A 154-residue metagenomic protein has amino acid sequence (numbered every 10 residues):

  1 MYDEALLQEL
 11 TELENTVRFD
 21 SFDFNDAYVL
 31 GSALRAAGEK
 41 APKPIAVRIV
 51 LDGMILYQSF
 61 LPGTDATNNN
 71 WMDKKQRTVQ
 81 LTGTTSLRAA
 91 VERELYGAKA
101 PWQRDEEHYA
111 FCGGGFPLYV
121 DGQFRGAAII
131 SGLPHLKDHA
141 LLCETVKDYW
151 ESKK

Functional and structural regions predicted by a protein language model:
M1-A33, A37-E39, R125, S131-K154: Juxtadomain coupling helices with adjacent low-complexity linkers
V17, V29, V47-V50, V79 (+3 more regions): Extended aliphatic helical segments
E39-R104: Structured interaction and signal-relay segments at domain junctions
R48, L61-G63, N69, I130-G132 (+1 more regions): General "foldedness" signal
G97-H135, A140: Sensory/regulatory domains in signal-transduction proteins
